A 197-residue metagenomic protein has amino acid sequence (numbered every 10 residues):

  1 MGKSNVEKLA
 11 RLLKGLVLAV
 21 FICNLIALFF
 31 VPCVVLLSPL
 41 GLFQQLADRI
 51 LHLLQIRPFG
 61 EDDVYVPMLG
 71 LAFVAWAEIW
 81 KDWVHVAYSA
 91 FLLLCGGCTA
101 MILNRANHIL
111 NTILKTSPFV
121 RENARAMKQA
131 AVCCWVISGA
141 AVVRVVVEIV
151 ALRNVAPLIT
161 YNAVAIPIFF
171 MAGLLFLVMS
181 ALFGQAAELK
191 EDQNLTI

Functional and structural regions predicted by a protein language model:
M1-E7: Core subunits and conserved enzymes of cellular information-processing and envelope-translocation systems across
E7-P32: Alpha-helical transmembrane segments and their helix-start/interface "positive-inside/aromatic belt" motifs in integral
F29-L42, A100-L103, V143-R153: Transmembrane helix-loop junctions and nearby membrane-interface residues
L37-W80: Membrane-interface interhelical loops and short interface/amphipathic helices in multi-pass inner-membrane
L71-G96: Individual transmembrane alpha-helix segments
C98-N111: Membrane-water interface of transmembrane alpha-helices
T112-A126: Alpha-helical transmembrane segments with an aromatic anchor "belt"
E122-I197: Alpha-helical transmembrane segments of multi-pass integral membrane proteins, characterized by long hydrophobic
